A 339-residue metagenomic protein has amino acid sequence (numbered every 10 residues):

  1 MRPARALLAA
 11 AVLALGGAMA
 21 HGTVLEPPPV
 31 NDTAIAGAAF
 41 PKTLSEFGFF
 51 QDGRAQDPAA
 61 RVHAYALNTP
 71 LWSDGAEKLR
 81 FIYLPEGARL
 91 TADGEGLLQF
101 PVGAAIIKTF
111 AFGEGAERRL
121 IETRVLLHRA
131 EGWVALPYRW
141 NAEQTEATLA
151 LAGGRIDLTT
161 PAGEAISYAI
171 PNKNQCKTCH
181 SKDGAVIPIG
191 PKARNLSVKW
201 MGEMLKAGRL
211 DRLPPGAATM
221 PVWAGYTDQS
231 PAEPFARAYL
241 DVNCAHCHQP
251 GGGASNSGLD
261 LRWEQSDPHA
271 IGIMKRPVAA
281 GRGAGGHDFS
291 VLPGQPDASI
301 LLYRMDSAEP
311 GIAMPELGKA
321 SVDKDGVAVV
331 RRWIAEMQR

Functional and structural regions predicted by a protein language model:
M1-L8: Bacterial N-terminal signal peptides that target proteins for export
L8-G16: Bacterial N-terminal signal peptides
H21-I82: N-terminal pre-domain segments of enzymes
H21-T33, L97, G115-R339: Sequence context surrounding c-type heme c attachment/ligation sites in exported
L79-T91: Short, structured beta-strand/loop micro-motifs enriched in basic residues and often containing a Trp
F100-G103: Short, well-ordered loop/turn sites that connect or cap secondary structure elements
